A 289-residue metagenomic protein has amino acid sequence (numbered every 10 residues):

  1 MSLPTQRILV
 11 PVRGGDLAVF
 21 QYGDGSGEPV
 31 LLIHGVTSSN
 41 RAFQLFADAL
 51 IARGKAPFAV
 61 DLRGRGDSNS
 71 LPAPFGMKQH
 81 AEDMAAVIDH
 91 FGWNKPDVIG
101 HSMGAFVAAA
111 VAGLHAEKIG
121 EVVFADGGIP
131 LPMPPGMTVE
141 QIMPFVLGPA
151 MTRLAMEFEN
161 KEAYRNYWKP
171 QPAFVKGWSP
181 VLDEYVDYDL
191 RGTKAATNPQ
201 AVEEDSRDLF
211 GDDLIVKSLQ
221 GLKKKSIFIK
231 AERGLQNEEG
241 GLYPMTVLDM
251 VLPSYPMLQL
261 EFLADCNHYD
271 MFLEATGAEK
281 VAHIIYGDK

Functional and structural regions predicted by a protein language model:
M1-V30, A52-K55, W93-N94, D249-M250 (+2 more regions): Alpha/beta-hydrolase fold catalytic core
A18-D67: Conserved HGGG/HGGXW glycine-rich cap/lid loop of the alpha/beta-hydrolase fold
A52, L62-I99, C266: Active-site loop/oxyanion-hole signature of alpha/beta-hydrolase fold enzymes
N94-M137: Conserved hydrolase catalytic core segment
A125-F158: A catalytic-pocket lid/entrance helix-loop region that shapes and gates access to the active site across common
R153-F210: Conserved alpha/beta-hydrolase catalytic His-Asp/Glu region
D187-S254: Conserved serine/cysteine hydrolase catalytic core
L263-A275: Catalytic histidine-centered segment of alpha/beta-hydrolase-like enzymes
